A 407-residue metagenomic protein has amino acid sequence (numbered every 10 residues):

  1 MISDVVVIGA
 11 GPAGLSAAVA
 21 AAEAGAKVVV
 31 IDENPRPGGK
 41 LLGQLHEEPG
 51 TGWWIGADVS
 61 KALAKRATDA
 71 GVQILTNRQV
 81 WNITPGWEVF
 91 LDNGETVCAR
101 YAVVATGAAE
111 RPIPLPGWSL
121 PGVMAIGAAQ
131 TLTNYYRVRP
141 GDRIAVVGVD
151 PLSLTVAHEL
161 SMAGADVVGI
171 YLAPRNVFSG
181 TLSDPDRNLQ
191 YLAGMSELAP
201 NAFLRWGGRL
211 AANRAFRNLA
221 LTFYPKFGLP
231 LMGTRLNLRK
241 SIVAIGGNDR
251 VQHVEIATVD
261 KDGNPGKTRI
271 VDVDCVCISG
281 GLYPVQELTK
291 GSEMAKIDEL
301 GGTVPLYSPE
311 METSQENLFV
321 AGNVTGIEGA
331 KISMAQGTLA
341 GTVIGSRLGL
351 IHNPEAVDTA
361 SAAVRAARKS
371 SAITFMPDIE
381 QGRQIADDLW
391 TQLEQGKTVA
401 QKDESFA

Functional and structural regions predicted by a protein language model:
S3-D58, H158-R214, A407: Beta1-alpha1 glycine-rich phosphate/pyrophosphate-binding loop at the start of Rossmann-like nucleotide-binding domains
I8, V97-G107, V273-G280: Short hydrophobic core segments
A20, V59-R111, V243-V251: Feature captures the FAD/FMN-dependent oxidoreductase FAD-binding
A67, I74-R78, A165-C277: A Rossmann-like FAD-binding core segment of flavoenzymes
A109-A145, P151-V156, L300-P309: Glycine-rich dinucleotide-binding loop and its adjacent helix/turn
I126-L132, G246, C275-T325: FAD-site-proximal beta/loop scaffold in flavoenzymes
A321-V357: A conserved FAD-binding loop/helix module that cradles the flavin
V343-A407: Mid-to-C-terminal Rossmann-like scaffold of FAD/NAD(P)H-dependent oxidoreductases
